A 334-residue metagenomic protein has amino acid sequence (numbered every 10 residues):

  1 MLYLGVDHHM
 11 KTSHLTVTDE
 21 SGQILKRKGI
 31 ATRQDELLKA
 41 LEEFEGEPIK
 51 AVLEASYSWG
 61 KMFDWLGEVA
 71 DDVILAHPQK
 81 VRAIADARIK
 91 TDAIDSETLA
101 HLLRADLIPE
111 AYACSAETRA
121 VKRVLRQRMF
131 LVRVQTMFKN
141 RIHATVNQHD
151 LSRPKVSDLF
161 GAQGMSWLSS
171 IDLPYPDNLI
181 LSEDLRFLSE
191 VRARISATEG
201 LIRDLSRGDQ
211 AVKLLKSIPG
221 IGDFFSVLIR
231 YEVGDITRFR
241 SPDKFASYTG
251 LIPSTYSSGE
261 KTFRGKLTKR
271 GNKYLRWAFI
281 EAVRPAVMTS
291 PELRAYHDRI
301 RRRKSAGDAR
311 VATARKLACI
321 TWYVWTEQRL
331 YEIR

Functional and structural regions predicted by a protein language model:
M1-D19, L99, L131: Gly/Thr-rich phosphate-binding beta-strand-loop-beta motif of the actin/hexokinase/Hsp70
K11-D35: Short glycine-rich, Thr/Ser-proximal phosphate-binding strand/loop in the N-terminal lobe of ATP-dependent enzymes
Q34-K50: Short, basic/hydrophobic alpha-helical segments
P48-S56, L99: Acidic beta-strand-to-loop metal/phosphate-binding motif
I74-R123, W167, K261-Y274: Short alpha-helix plus adjacent loop in nuclease-associated cores
R126-L214: Glycine-rich, often acidic, oxyanion-interacting loops/wings at catalytic, nucleic-acid, or phospho-protein interfaces
L214-S217, D223-A306: Phosphate-backbone recognition surface of nucleic-acid-processing proteins
E260, Y296-R334: Low-complexity, acidic/Ser/Thr- and charged residue-rich accessory regions of DNA metabolism proteins
